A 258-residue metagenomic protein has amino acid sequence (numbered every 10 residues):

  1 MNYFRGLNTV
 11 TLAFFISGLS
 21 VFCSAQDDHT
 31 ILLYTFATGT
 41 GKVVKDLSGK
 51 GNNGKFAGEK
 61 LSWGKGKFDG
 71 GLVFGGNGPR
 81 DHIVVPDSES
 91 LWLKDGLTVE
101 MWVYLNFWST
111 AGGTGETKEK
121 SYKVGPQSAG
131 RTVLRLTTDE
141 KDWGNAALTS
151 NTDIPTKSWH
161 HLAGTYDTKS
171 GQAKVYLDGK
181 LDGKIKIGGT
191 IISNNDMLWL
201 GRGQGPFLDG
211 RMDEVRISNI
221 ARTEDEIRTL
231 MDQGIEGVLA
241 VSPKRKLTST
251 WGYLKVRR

Functional and structural regions predicted by a protein language model:
N2-R5, F15-G78, G183, R228-R258: Extracytoplasmic low-complexity segments
D27-I31, T40-V44, N52, N77-T138 (+7 more regions): Extracellular glycan-recognition modules
E59-G66, K123-Q127, G189-I191: Short, exposed beta-strand/loop patches in secreted or surface proteins that constitute
F68, K184-R211: Flexible glycan-contacting loops in extracellular carbohydrate-active proteins
D87-E89, T149-D153, I187-G188: Beta-strand-rich interaction surfaces with strong enrichment in secreted/lumenal proteins
D142-N145: Short beta-strand and strand-turn-strand segments in soluble, beta-rich domains
